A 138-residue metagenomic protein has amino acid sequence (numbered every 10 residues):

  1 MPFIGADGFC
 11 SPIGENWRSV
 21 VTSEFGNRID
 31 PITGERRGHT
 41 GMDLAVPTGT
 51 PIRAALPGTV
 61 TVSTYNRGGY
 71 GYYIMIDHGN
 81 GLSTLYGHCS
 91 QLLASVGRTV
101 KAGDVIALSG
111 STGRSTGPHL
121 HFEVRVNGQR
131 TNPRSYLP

Functional and structural regions predicted by a protein language model:
M1-G71, A102: Surface-exposed, glycine-biased beta-strand/turn segments
P2-I4, F9-C10, A45, Q91-D104 (+1 more regions): Acidic, glycine-rich catalytic/binding loops that coordinate metals and/or anionic ligands
S23, V46, V62, H88-Q91 (+1 more regions): A residue-level detector for short acidic-glycine micro-motifs
G26, G49, Y65, D77-G81 (+3 more regions): Solvent-exposed coil/turn segments that connect beta secondary-structure elements in extracytoplasmic/periplasmic
G34, N66, C89, S111-T112 (+1 more regions): Residue-level structural signal for beta-strand termini and adjacent loop
R37-T40, A54-L93, P118-E123: Zn2+-dependent peptidoglycan hydrolase active-site motif and core
L44, Y73-I76, K101-G113: Short hydrophobic beta/alpha edge segments that flank linear recognition/processing sites
T61-S63, G81, S95-G110: ...with weaker cross-activation on analogous glycine-rich loops/strands in unrelated enzymes
